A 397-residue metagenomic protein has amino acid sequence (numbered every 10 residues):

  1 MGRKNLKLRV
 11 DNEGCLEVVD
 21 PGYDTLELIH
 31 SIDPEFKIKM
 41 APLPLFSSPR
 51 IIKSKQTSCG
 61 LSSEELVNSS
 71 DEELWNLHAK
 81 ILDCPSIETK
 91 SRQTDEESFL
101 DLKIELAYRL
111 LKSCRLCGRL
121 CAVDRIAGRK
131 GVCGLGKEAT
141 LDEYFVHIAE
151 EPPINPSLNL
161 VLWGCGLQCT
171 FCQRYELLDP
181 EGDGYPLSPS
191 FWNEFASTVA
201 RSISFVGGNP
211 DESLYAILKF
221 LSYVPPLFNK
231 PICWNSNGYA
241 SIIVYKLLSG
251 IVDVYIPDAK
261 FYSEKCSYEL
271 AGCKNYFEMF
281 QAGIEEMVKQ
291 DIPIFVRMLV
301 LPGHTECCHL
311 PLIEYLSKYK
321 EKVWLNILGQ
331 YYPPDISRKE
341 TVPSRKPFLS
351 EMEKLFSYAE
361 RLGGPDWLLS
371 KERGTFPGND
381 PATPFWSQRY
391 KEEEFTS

Functional and structural regions predicted by a protein language model:
M1-R125, V288-P293, V300-S397: Auxiliary Fe-S-binding modules of radical SAM enzymes
I104-L120, K137-F171, L325: N-terminal pre-triad scaffold of radical SAM enzymes
G118-A122, V132-G134, N159-V161, S204 (+1 more regions): Short, conserved beta-strand segments within well-ordered enzyme catalytic domains that often line or immediately flank
V123, L178, N209, F261 (+1 more regions): Flexible, active-site-proximal loop/turn residues at the rims of small-molecule/cofactor binding pockets and catalytic
V123-E151, D179-N193: Non-heme iron-sulfur electron-transfer modules
T140-V161, E194-N209, D366-L368: Short Fe-S-cluster ligation motifs
N155-R201: Glycine-rich active-site/cofactor-binding loop and its immediate structural neighborhood
P189-V342: Conserved AdoMet/S-adenosylmethionine-binding subsite of the radical SAM
